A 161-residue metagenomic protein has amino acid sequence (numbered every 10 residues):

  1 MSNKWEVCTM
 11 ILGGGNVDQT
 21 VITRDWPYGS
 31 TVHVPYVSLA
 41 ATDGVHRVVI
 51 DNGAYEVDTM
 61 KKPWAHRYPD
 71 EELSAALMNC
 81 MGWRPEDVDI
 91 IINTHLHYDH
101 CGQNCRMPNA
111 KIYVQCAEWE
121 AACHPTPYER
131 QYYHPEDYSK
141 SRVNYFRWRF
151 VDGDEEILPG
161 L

Functional and structural regions predicted by a protein language model:
W5, I11-A75: Conserved beta-strand hairpin/beta-sheet module of binuclear metal-dependent hydrolase folds, prominently
E6-T9, S38-T42, F150-L161: Core dinuclear metal-dependent hydrolase active-site scaffold
C8, V48, I92, Y113 (+1 more regions): Hydrophobic/aromatic beta-strand patches that form the interior of the parallel beta-sheet core in alpha/beta enzyme
Y55, H97, E118: Catalytic metal-binding/acid-base residues of hydrolase active sites
K62, Q103-R106, T126: Short amphipathic alpha-helical segments
R67-V114: Active-site metal-binding motif and surrounding structural segment of the metallo-beta-lactamase
E71, A75-W83, D87, A117-L161: Metallo-beta-lactamase
